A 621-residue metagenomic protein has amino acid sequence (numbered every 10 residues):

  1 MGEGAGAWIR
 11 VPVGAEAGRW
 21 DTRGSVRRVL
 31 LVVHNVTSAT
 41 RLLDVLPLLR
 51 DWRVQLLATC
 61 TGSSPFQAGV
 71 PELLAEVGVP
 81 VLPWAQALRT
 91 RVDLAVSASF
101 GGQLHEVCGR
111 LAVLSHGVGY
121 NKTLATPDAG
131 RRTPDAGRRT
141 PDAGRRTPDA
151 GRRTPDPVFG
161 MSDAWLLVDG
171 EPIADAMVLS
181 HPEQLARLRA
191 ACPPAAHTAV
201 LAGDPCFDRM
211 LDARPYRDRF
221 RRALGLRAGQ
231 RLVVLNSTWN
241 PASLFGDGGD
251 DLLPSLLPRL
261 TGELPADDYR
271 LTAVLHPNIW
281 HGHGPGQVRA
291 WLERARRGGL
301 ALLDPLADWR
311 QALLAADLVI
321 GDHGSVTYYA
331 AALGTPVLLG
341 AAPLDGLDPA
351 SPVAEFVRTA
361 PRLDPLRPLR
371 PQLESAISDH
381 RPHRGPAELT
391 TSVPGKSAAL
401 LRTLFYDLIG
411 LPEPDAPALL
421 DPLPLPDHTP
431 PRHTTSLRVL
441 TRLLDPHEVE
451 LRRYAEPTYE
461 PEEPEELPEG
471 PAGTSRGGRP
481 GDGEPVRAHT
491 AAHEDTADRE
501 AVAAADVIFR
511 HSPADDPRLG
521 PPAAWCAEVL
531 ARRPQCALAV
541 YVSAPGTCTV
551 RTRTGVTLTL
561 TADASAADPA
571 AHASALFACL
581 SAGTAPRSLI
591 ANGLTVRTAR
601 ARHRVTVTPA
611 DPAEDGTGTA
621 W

Functional and structural regions predicted by a protein language model:
M1-P83, L467, G473-R597, G618-W621: N-terminal pre-catalytic "stem/leader" segment of glycosyltransferase-like enzymes
G2-V13, G160-F245: A nucleotide-sugar donor-handling region in carbohydrate enzymes
T40-V45, C206-V288, V393-A399: Conserved catalytic-core segment of nucleotide-activated headgroup transferases in glycan assembly
C60-P71, R145, P258-D304: Catalytic donor nucleotide-activated moiety binding site of glycosyltransferases and closely related
F66-R131, D149-W165: Extended catalytic core of nucleotide-activated donor transferases of GT-like folds
L82-Q86, G286-V319: Donor nucleotide-activated moiety binding/catalytic core segment of transferases that use nucleotide-activated donors
F100-G102, V107-V113, D304-P349: A donor-sugar binding/catalytic signature common to diverse glycosyltransferases and related nucleotide-sugar
S325-L389: Catalytic binding pocket for nucleotide-activated donors in carbohydrate/polymer assembly enzymes
